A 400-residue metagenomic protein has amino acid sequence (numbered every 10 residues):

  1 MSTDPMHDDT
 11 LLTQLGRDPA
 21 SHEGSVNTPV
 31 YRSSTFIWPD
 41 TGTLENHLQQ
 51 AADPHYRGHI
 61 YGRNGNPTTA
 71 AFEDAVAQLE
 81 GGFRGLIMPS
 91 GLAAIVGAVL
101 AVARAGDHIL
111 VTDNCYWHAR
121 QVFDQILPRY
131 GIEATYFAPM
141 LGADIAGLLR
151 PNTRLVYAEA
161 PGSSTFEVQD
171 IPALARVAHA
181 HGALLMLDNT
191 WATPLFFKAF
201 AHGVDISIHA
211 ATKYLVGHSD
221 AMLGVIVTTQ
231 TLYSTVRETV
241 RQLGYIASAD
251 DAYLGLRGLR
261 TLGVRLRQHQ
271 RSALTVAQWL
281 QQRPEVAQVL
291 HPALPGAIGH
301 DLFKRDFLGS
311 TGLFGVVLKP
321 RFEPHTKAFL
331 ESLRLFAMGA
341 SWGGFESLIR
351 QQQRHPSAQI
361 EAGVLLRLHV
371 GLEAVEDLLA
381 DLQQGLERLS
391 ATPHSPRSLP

Functional and structural regions predicted by a protein language model:
M1-Y56, H394-P400: N-terminal glycine-rich, Lys/His-bearing helix-loop that initiates the first secondary-structure elements of many
L11, T28, S34, A183 (+5 more regions): Structural beta-strand/beta-sheet cores of well-ordered domains, especially the beta-sheet scaffolds that support
L12-D18, R84-E285, L290: Conserved PLP-enzyme active-site core in the AAT-like
L15, R32-F36, R63-G65, L318 (+2 more regions): Pocket-edge structural micro-motifs
H22, L44-E45, A51-G58, N64 (+3 more regions): Active-site C-terminal subdomain of aminotransferase-like
W38, L141-I145, A297-I298: A short acidic, often aromatic-flanked loop/helix-cap motif at beta-alpha or helix-coil junctions that lines enzyme
D40-A93, H118-Q125: Conserved N-terminal alpha-helix of the aminotransferase class I/II PLP-enzyme fold
F83, D124-Q125, E133-T135, R154 (+4 more regions): PLP-dependent enzyme catalytic core of the Aspartate aminotransferase-like
